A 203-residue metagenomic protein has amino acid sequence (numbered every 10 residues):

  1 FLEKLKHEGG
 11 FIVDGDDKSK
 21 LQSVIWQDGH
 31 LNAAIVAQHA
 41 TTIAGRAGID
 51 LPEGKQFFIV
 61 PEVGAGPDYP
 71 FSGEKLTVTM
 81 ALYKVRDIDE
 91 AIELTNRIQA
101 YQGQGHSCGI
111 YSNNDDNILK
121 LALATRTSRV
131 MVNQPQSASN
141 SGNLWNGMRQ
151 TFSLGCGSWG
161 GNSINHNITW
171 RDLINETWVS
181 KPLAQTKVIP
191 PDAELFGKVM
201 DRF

Functional and structural regions predicted by a protein language model:
F1-G66: ALDH superfamily catalytic-core signature
I49-F203: Conserved C-terminal structural/oligomerization subdomain of aldehyde/semialdehyde dehydrogenase
